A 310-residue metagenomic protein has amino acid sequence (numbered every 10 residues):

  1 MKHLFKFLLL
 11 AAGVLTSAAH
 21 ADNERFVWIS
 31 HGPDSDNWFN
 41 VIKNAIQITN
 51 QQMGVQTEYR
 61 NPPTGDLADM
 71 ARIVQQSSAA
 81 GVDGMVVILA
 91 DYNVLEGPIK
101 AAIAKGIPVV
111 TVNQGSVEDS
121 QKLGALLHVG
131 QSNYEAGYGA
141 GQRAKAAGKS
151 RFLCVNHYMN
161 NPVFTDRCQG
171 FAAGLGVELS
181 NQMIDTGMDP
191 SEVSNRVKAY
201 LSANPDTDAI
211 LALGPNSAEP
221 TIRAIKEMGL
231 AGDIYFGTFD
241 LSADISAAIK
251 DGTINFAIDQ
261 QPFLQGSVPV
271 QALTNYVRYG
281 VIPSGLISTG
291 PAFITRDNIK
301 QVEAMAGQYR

Functional and structural regions predicted by a protein language model:
L10, T64, A68-V117, L126-H128 (+1 more regions): Beta-alpha junction/loop-to-helix N-cap segments that form part of ligand/metal-binding clefts
L15-A21: Sec/Tat signal peptide C-region and signal peptidase I cleavage site
D22-E24, G174-L175, L264-R310: Hinge/cleft segment of the Venus flytrap/periplasmic-binding protein
E24-M53, E58-V74, L89-Y92, N156-D166 (+2 more regions): Extracytoplasmic "Venus flytrap"
N37-Q52, A136-A140, P162-S180, R196 (+3 more regions): Short, solvent-exposed amphipathic alpha-helices that sit in or adjacent to ligand/effector-binding or catalytic
Q56, Y92-E135, D240-N255, E303-M305: Flexible loop/hinge segments that line or gate small-molecule binding clefts
M70, L127-F152, S191-S194, L241-I245 (+1 more regions): Hydrophobic alpha-helical segments within soluble ligand-binding/sensing domains
Q75, D83-I103, F171, T186-A248: Hydrophobic alpha-helical
